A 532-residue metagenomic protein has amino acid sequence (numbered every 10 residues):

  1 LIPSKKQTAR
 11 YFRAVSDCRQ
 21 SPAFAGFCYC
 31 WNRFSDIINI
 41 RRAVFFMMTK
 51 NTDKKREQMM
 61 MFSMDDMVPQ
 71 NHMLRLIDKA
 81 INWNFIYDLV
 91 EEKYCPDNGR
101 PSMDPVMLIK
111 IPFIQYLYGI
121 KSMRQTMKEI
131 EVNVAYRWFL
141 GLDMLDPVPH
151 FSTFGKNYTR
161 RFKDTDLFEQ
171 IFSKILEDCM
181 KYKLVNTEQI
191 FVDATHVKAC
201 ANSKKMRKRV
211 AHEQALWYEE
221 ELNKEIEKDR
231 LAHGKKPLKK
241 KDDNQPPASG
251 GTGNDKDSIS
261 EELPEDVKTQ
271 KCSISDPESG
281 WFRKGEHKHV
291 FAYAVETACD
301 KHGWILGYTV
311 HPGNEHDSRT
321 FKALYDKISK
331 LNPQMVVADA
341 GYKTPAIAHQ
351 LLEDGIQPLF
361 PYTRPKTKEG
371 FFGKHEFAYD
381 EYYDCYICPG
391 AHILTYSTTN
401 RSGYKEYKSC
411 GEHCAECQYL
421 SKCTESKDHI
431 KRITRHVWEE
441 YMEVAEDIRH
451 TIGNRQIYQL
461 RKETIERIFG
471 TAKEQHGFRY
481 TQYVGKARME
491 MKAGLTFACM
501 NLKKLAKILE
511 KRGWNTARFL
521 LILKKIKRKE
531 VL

Functional and structural regions predicted by a protein language model:
K5-Q7, W31: Charged/polar low-complexity intrinsically disordered segments
Q7, Q20-S21: Cationic, low-complexity basic patches in intrinsically disordered or flexible, solvent-exposed regions
C18, C28-C30: Cysteine-centered motifs
Y29, D36-N39, A43-V44, I522: Short, positively charged and aromatic/hydrophobic N-terminal segments
A43-R75: Hydrophobic alpha-helical membrane-insertion signals
V44, D53, P112, G119-V132 (+1 more regions): Anion-binding and metal-coordination hotspots
Q70-F113, Y118-G119: Basic, short loop/linker segments at the boundary and entry of helix-turn-helix/winged-helix-like folds
